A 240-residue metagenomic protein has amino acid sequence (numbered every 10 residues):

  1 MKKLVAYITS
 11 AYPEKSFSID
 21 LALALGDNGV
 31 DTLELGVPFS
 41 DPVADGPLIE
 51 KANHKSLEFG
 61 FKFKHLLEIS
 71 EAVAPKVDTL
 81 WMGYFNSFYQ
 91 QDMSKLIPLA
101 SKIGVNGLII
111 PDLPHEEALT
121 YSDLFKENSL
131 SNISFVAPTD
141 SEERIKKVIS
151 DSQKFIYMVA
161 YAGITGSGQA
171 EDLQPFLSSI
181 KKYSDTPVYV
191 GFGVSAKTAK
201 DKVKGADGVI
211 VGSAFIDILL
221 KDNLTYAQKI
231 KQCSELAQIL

Functional and structural regions predicted by a protein language model:
M1-T9, I69-E71: N-terminal amphipathic alpha-helix/helix-capping segment at the start of soluble metabolic enzymes
L4-I8, L33-L35, T79-G83, L108-I110 (+4 more regions): Hydrophobic faces of well-ordered beta-strands that scaffold small-molecule active sites in alpha/beta enzyme cores
A6, L25, G36, A100 (+3 more regions): Conserved, mostly hydrophobic/aromatic
T9-E14, M82-Q90, P114, V136-T139 (+1 more regions): Glycine-rich beta-to-alpha transition loops that act as phosphate-gripper elements at the mouths of alpha/beta enzyme
K15, F39-K51, L57-I69, F88-S94 (+5 more regions): Active-site-adjacent beta->alpha loops and helix N-cap segments on the catalytic face of soluble alpha/beta enzymes
K15-L25, D140-D151, V190, V194-V209: Catalytic cores of alpha/beta
T32-P42, I103-I109, L113-E117, Y157-G166 (+2 more regions): Glycine-rich phosphate-binding active-site loops on the catalytic face of alpha/beta enzymes
L130-S167: Histidine/lysine/aspartate-rich catalytic loop segments that bind and position anionic ligands
